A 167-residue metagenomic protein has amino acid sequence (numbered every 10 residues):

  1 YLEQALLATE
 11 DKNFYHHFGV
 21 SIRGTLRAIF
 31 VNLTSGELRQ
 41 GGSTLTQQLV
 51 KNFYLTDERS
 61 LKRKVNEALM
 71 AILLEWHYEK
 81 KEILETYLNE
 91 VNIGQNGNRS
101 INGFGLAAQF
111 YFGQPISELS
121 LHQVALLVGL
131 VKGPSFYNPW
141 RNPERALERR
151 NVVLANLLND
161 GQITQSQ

Functional and structural regions predicted by a protein language model:
Y1-L45, G97-A107: Flexible, acidic/glycine-enriched loop-and-adjacent beta/alpha segments that face the extracytoplasmic/periplasmic side
E37-Q167: Non-catalytic, structured segments within soluble enzyme domains
